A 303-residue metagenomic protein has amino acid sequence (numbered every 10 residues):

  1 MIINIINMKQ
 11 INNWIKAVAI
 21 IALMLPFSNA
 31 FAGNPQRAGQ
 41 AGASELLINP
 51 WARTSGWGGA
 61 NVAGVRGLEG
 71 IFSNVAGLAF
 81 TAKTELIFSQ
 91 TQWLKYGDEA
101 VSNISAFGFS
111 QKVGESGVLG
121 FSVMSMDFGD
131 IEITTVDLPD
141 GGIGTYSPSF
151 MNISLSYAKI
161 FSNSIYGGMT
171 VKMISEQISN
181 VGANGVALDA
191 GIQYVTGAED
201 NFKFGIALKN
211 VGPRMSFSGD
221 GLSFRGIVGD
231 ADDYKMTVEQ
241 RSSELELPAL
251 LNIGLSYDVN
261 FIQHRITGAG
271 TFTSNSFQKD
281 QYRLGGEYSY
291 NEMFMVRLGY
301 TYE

Functional and structural regions predicted by a protein language model:
M1-W14: N-terminal secretory signal peptides that target proteins for export/translocation
N4, P26-A30: Low-complexity, intrinsically disordered/propeptide-like segments
A17-P26: Bacterial N-terminal signal peptides
F31-E303: Subset of outer-membrane beta-barrel
